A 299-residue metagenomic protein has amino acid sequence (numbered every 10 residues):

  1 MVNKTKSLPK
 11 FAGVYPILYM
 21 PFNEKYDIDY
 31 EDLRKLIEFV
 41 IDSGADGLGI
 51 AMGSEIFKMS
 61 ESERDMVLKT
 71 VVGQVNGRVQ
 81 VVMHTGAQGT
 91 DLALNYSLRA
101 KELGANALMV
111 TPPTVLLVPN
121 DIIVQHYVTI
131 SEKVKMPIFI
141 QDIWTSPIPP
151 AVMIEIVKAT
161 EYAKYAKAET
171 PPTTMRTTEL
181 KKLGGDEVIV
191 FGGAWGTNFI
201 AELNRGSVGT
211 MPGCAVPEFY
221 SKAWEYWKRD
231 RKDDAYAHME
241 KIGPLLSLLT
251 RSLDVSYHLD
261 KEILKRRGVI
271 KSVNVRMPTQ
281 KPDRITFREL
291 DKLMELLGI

Functional and structural regions predicted by a protein language model:
V2-I148, L264: Active-site beta->alpha loop and helix N-cap motifs at the rims of alpha/beta catalytic domains
V2-N3, K10-Y19, F39, S43-G44 (+3 more regions): C-terminal alpha-helical cap/extension of soluble enzyme domains
L33, R64, L68, A93 (+5 more regions): A general structural signal for well-ordered alpha-helical segments in protein cores
K35, N95, Q125-H126, A151-V152 (+3 more regions): Short Gly/charged-rich anion-binding patches and loops
I50, V110, Q141, P212 (+2 more regions): Residue-level detector of family-conserved "landmark" positions at structurally sensitive sites
V79-Q80, I138, K164, V188 (+1 more regions): Secondary-structure boundary/capping signal
E132, W144-L253: Catalytic alpha/beta core domains of metabolic enzymes, predominantly
